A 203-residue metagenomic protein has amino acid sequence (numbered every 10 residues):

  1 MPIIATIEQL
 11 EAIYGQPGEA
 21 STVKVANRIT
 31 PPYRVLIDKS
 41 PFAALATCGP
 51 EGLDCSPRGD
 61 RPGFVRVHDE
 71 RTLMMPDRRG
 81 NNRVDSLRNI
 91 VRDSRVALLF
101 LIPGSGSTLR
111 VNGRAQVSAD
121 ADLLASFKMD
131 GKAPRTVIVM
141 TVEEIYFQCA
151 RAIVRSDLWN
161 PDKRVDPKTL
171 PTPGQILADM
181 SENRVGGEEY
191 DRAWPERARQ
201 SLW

Functional and structural regions predicted by a protein language model:
M1-W203: Binding-site signature for planar aromatic cofactors or substrates
